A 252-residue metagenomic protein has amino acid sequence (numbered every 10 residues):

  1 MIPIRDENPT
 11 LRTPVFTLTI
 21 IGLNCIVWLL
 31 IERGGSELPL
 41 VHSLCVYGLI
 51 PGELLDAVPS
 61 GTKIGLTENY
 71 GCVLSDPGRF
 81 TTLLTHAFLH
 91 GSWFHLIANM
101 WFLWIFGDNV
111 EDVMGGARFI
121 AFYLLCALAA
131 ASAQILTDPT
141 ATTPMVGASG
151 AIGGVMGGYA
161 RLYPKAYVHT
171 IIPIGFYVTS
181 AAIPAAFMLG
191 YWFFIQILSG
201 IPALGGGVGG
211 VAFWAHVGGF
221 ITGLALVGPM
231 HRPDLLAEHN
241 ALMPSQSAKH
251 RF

Functional and structural regions predicted by a protein language model:
M1-F252: A detector for small-residue-rich transmembrane helices and their helix-helix packing motifs
